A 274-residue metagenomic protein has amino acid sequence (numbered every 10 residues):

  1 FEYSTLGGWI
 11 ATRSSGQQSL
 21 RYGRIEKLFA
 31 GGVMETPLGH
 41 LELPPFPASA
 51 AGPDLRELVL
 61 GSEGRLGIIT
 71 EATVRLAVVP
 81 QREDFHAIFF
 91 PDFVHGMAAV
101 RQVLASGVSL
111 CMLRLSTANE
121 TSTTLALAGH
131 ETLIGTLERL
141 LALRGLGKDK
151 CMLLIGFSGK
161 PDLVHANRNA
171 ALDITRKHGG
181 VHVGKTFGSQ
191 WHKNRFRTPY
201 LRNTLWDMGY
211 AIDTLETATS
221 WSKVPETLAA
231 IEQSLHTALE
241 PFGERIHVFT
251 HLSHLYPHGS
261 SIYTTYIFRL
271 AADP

Functional and structural regions predicted by a protein language model:
F1-S116: FAD-binding subdomain of flavoenzyme oxidoreductases
M97-P274: C-terminal substrate-recognition/cap domain of FAD-linked oxidoreductases
